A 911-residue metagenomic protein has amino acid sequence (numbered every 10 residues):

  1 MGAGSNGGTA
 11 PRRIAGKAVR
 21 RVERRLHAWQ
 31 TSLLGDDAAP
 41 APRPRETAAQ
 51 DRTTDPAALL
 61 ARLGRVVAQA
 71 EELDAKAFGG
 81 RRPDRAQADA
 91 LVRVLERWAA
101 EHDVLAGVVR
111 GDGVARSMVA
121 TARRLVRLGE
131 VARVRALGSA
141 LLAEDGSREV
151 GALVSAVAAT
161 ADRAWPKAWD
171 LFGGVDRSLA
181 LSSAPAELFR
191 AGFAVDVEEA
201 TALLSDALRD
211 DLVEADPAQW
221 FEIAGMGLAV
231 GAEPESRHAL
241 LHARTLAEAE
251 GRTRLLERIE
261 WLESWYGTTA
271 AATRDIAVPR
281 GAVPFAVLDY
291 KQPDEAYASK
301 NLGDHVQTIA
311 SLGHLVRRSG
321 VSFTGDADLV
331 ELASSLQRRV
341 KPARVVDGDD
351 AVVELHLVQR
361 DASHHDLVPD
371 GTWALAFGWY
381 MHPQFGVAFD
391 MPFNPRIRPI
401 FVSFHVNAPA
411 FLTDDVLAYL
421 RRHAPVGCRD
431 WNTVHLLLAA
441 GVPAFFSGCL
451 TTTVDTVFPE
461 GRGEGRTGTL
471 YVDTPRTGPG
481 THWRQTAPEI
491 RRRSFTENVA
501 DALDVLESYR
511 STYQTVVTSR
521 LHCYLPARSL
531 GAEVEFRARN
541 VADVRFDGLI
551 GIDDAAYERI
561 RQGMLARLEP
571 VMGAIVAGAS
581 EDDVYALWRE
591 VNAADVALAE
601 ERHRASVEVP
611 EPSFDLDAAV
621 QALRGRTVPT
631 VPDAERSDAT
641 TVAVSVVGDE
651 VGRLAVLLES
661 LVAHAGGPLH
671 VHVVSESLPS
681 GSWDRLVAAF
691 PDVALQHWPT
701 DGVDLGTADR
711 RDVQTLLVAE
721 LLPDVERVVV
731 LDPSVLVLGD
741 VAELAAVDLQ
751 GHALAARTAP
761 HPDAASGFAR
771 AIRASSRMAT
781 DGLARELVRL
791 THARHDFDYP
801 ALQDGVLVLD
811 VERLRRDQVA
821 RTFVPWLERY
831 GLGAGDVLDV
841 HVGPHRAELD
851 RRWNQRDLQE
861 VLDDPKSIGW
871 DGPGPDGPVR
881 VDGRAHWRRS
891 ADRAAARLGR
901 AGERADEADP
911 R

Functional and structural regions predicted by a protein language model:
P44-A49, L59, A68, E72-A88 (+11 more regions): Active-site anion-handling motifs in enzyme catalytic cores
T53, R258-S264, F385, L587-T640 (+5 more regions): A glycosyltransferase accessory/donor-loop signature
L105-G111, S139-S147, G173-L181, D206-A215 (+1 more regions): Solenoid-like repeat scaffolds
S660-P668: Short, acidic, metal-binding catalytic loop of nucleotide-sugar glycosyltransferases
F690-E720: Active-site-proximal specificity loops/subdomain of glycosyltransferases
V728: Short aromatic/hydrophobic "clamp" motif used to bind/position activated sugar donors
D732-L736: The conserved acidic donor/metal-binding loop of glycosyltransferases
G739-G767: Conserved donor-nucleotide/metal-binding helix-loop-beta segment in metal-dependent transferases, i.e., the alpha-helix
